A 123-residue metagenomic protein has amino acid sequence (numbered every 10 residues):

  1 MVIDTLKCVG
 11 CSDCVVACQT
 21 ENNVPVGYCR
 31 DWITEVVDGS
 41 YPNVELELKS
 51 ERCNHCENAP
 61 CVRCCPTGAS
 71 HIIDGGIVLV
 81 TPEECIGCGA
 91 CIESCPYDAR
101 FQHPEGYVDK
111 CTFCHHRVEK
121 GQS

Functional and structural regions predicted by a protein language model:
M1-S123: Non-ligating segments of multi-cofactor redox enzymes
